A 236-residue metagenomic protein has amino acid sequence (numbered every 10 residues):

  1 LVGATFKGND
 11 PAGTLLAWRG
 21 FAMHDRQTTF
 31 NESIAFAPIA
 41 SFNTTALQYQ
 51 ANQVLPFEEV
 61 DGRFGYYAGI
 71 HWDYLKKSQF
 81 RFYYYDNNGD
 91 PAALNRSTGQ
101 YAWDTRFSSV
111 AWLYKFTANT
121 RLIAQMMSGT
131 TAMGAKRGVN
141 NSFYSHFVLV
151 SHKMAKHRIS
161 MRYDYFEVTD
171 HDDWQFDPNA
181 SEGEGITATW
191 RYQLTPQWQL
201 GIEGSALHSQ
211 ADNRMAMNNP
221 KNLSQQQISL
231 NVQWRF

Functional and structural regions predicted by a protein language model:
L1-K77, Y83: Aromatic- and glycine-enriched pocket-lining scaffold segments that form the walls of small-molecule binding clefts
K77-F236: Outer-membrane beta-barrel pore domains
